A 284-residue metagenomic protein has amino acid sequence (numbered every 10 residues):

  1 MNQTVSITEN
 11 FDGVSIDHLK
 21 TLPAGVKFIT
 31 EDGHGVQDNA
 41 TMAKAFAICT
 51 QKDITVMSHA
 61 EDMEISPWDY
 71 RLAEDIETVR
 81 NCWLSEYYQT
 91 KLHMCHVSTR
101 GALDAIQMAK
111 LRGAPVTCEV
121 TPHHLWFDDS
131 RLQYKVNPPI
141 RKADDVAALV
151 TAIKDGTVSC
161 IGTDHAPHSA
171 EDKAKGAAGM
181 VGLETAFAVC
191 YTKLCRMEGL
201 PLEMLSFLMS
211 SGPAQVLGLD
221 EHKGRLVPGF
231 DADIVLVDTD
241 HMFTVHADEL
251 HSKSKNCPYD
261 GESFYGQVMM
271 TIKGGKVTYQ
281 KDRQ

Functional and structural regions predicted by a protein language model:
M1-V14: Metal-cofactor-binding active-site regions of metalloenzymes
T4-I7, D32-G33, H59-E61, V97 (+6 more regions): Fold-independent oxyanion-binding glycine-rich loops and adjacent beta-strand/coil segments at enzyme active sites
V14-I161: Histidine/acidic residue-rich metal-binding segments in metalloenzymes
L72-K91, K154-D155, S159-I161, A166-T239: His/Asp/Glu-enriched, well-ordered alpha-helical/loop segment that forms or immediately abuts the divalent-metal
S130-V136, E171-K175, L250-K255: Short glycine/proline- and charge-enriched loop/turn segments that cap or connect secondary-structure elements
P139-R141, E203-M204, H246-S252: Short, positively charged
A148, E221-G224, Q267: A structural connector/turn signal
P228-R283: C-terminal cap of metal-dependent C-N hydrolases
